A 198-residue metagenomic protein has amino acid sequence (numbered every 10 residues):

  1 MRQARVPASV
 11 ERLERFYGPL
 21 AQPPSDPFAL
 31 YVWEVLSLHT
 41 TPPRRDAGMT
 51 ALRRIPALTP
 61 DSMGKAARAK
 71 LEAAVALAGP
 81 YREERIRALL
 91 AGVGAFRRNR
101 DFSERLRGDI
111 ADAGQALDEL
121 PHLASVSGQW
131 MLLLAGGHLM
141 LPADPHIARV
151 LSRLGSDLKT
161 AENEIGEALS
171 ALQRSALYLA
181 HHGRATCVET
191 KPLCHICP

Functional and structural regions predicted by a protein language model:
Q3-P198: Catalytic cores of DNA base-excision repair glycosylases
